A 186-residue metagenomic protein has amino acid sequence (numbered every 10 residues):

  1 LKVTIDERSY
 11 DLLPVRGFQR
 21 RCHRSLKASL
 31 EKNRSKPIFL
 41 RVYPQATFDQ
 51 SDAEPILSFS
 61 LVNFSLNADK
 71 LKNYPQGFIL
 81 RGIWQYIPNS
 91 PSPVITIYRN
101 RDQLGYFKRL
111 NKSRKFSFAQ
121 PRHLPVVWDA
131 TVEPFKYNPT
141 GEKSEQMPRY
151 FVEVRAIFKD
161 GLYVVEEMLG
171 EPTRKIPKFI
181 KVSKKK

Functional and structural regions predicted by a protein language model:
L1, I38-L40, L80-G82, V152-V154: Hydrophobic residues positioned within well-ordered beta-strands of beta-sheet architectures
L1, P91-P93, Y163: Hydrophobic residues embedded in beta-strands of well-ordered beta-sheets
T4-K32, R101-Q146: Beta-strand/loop nucleic-acid-binding surfaces
T4-L66: Acidic (E/D-rich), amphipathic helical modules within compact regulatory domains
R41-K115: Surface-exposed beta-loop interaction hotspot
Y43-Y74, S144-K186: OB-fold/S1-family single-stranded nucleic acid-binding modules
L71-I83, I87, S117-W128, K175-K186: Repeat-unit-sized solenoid/scaffold elements
